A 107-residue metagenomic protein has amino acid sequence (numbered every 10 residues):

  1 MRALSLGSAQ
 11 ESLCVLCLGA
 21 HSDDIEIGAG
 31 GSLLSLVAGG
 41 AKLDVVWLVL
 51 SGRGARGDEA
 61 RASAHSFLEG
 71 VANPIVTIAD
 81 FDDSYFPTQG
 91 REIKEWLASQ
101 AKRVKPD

Functional and structural regions predicted by a protein language model:
R2-S22, E26-D107: Active-site beta-strand->loop->alpha-helix modules in alpha/beta enzyme cores, enriched in Gly/His/Asp(Glu)
